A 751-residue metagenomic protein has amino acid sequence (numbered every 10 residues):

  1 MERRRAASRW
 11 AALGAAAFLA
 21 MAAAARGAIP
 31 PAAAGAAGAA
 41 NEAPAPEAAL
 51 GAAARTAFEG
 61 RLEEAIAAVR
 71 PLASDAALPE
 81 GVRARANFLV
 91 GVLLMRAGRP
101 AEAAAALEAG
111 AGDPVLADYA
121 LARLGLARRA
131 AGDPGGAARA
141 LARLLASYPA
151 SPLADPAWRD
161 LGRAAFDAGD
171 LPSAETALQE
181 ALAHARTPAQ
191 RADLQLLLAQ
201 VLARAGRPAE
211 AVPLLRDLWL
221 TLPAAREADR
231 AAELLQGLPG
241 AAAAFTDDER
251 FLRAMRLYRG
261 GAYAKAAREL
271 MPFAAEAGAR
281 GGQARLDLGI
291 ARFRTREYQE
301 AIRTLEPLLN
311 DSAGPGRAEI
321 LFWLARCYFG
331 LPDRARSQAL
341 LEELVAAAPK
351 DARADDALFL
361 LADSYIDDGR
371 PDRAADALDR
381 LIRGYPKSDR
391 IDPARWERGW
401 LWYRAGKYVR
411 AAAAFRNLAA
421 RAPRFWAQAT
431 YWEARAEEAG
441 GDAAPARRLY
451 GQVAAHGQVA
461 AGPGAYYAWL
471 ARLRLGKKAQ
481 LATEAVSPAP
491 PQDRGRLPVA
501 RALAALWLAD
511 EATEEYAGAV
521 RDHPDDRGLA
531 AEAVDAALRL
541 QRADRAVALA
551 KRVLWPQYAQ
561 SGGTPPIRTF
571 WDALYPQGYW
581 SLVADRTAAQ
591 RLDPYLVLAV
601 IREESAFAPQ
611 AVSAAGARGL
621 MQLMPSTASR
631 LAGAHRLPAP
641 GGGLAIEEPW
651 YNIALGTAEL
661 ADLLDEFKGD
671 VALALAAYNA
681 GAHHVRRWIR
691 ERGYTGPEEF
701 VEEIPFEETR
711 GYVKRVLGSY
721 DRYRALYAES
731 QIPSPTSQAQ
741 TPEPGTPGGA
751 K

Functional and structural regions predicted by a protein language model:
M1-A12, A20-A615, M621, R630-A634 (+5 more regions): Acidic, polar-rich low-complexity tracts and alpha-helical solenoid repeat scaffolds
G641-Y651: A short, structured beta-strand-centered segment in the mid-to-C-terminal lobe of catalytic cores from group-transfer
L655-E659: An active-site-proximal "capping" alpha-helix that borders the catalytic cofactor pocket
L663-E666: Terminal ABC-like ATPase head and other globular end-domains that cap long coiled-coil arms in SMC/Rad50/SbcC-family
G669-D670: Short loop-to-helix capping motifs
